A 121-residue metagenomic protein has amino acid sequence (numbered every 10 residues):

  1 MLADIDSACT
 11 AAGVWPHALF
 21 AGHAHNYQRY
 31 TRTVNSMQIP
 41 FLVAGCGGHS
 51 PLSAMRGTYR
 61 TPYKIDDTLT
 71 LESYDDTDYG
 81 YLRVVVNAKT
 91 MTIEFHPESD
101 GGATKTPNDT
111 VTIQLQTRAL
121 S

Functional and structural regions predicted by a protein language model:
A3-L19, A24-S121: Metal-dependent phosphoesterase/phosphodiesterase active-site architecture
